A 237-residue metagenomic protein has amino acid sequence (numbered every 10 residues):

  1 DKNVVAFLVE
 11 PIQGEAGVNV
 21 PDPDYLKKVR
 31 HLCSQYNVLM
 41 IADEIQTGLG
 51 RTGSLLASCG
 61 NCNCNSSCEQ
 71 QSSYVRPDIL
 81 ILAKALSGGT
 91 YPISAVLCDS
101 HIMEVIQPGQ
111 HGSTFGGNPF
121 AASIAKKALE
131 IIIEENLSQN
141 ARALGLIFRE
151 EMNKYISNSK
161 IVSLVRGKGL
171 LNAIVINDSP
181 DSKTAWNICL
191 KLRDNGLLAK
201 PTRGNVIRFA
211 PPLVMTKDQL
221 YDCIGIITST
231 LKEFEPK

Functional and structural regions predicted by a protein language model:
D1-K237: Conserved N-terminal phosphate-binding loop of PLP-dependent enzymes in the Aspartate aminotransferase
